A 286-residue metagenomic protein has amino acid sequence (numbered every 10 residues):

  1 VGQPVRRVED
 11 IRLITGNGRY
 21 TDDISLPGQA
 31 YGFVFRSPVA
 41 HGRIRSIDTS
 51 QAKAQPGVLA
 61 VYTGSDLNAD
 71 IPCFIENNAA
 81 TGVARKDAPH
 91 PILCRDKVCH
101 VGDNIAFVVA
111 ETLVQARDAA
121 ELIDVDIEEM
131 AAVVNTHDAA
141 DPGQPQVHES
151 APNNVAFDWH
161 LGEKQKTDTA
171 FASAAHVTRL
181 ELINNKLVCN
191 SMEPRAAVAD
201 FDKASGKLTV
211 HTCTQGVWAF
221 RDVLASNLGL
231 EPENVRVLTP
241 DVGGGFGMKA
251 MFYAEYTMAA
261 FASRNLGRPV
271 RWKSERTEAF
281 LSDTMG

Functional and structural regions predicted by a protein language model:
V1-F157, V177-L180, N265: Flexible, low-hydrophobicity surface segments
G16, A60-S65, H100, T178-L182 (+3 more regions): General beta-strand structural signal in soluble alpha/beta enzymes
L67, T214-V217, P240-G245, S274-T284: Acidic, glycine-rich active-site loops and adjacent beta-strand->loop/helix elements that engage anionic groups
I71-E76, A119-L122, T212, R221-V223 (+2 more regions): Short acidic, glycine/serine/threonine-rich loops at helix termini
E111-T112, R264-G286: Phosphate/diphosphate-binding loops
D141, R236-E255, F280-S282: FAD-binding core of FAD-dependent oxidoreductases, characterized by glycine-rich FAD pyrophosphate-binding loops
K166-L228: Conserved beta-alpha junction segments in alpha/beta enzyme cores
A197-F201, D222-R236, T257-K273: Proline/glycine-anchored alpha-helix kink/cap motifs
